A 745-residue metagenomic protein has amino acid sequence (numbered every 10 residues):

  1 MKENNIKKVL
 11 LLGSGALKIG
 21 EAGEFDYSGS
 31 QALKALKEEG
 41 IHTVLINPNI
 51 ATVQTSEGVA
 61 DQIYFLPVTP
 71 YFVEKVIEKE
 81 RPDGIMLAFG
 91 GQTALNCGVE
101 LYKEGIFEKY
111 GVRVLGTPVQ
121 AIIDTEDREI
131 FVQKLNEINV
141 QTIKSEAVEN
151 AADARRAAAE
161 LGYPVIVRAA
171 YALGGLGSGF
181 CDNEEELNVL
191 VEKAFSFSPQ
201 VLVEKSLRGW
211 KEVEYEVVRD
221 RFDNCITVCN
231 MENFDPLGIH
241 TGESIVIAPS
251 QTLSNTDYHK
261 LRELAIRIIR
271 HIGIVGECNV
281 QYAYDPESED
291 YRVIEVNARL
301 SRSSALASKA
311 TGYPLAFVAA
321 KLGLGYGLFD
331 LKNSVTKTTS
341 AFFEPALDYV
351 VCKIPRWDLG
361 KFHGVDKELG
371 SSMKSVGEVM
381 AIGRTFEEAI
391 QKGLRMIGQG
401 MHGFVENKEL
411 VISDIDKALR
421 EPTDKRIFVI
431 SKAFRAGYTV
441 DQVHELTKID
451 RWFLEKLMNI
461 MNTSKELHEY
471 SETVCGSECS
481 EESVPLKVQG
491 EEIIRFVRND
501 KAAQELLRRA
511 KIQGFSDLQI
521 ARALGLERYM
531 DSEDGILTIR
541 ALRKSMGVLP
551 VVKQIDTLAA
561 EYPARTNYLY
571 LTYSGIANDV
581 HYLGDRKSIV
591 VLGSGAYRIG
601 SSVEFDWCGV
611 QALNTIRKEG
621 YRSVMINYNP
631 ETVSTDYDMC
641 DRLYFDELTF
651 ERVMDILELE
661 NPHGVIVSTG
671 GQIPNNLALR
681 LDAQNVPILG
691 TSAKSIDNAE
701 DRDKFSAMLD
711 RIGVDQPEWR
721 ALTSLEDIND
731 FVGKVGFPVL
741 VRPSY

Functional and structural regions predicted by a protein language model:
K2, K7, G13, D26 (+24 more regions): ATP-dependent carboxylate activation and anion-phosphoryl transfer catalytic cores that bind Mg-ATP to form
G58-D61, P67-Q141, D641, E651-D715: Conserved N-proximal alpha/beta basic substrate-recognition cap immediately N-terminal to, or forming the N-lobe
I122-V201, R221-N224, N255, H259-E263 (+4 more regions): Active-site nucleotide/adenylate-binding loops and adjacent lid/helix of ATP-dependent enzymes
E481-S483, K487-G490, R498-N499: A cross-taxon signal for low-complexity, glycine/charged-rich
Q519-L526, M530-N578: C-terminal amphipathic alpha-helical interaction region
